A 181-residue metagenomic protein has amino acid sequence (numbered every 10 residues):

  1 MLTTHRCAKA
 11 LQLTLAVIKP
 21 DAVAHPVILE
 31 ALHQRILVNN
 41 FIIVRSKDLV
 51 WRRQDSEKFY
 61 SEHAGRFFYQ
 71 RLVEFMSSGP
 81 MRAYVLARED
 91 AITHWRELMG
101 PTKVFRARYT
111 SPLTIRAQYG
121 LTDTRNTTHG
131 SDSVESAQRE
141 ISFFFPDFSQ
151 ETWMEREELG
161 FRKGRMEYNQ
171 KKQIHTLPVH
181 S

Functional and structural regions predicted by a protein language model:
M1-S181: Non-catalytic terminal and connector segments of soluble metabolic enzymes
